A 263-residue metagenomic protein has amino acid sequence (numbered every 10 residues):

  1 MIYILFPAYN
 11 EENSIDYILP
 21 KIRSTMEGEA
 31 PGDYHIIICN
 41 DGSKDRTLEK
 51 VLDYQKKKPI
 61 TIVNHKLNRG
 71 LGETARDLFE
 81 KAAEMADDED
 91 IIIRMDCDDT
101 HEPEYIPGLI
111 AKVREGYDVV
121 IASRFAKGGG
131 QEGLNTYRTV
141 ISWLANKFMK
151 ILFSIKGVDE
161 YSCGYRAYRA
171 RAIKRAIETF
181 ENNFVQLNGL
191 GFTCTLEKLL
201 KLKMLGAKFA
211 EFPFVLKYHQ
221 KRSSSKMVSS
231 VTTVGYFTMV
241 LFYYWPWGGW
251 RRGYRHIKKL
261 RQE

Functional and structural regions predicted by a protein language model:
M1-I2, N13, P20, D53 (+2 more regions): Hydrophobic helical membrane-anchoring modules
F6, A30-S43, V63-H65: Short beta-strand/loop segment that forms part of the nucleotide-sugar
E11-E27: Short, well-formed alpha-helical segments that are part of the catalytic scaffolds of diverse glycosyltransferases
E11-S14, S43, E102: Donor nucleotide-sugar binding loop of glycosyltransferases
I18, T47, A75, E104-I106 (+1 more regions): Acidic donor-diphosphate engagement hotspot in glycosyltransferases and nucleotidyltransferases that stabilizes
N40-E49, L67, D99: A conserved acidic beta->alpha catalytic loop
H65-E84, I91, H101-V185, H219-F237 (+1 more regions): Acceptor/aglycone-binding surface of glycosyltransferases and processive sugar-polymer synthases
